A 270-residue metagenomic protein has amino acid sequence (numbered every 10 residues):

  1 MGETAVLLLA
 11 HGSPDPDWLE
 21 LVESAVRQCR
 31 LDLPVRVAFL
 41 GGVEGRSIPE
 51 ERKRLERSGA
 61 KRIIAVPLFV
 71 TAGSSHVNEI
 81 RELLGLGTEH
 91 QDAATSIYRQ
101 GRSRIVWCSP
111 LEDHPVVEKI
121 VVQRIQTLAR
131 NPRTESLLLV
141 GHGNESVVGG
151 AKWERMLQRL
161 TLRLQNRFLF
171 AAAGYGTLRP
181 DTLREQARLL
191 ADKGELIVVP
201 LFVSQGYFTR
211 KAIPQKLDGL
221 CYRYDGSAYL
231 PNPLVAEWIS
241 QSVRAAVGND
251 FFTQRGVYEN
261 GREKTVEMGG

Functional and structural regions predicted by a protein language model:
M1-G270: Active-site-proximal alpha-helix that buttresses catalytic centers in soluble enzyme cores
